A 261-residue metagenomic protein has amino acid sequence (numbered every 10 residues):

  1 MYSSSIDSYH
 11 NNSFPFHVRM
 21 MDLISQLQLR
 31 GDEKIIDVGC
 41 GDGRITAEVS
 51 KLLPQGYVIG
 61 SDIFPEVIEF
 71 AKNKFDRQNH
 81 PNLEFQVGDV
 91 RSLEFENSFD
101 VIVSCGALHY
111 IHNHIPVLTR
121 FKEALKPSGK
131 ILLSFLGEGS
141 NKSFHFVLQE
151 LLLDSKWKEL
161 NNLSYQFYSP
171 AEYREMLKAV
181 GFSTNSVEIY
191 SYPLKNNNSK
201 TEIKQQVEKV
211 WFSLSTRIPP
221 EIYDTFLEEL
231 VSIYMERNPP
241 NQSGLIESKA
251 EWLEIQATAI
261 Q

Functional and structural regions predicted by a protein language model:
M1-E33, R44-E48, V67-F70, K74 (+1 more regions): Conserved class I S-adenosyl-L-methionine
I36-V38, D42-S92: Class I SAM-dependent methyltransferase SAM/SAH-binding core
R91-I102: A short acidic, Gly/Pro-enriched loop at the edge of an enzyme's catalytic core that lines a small-molecule cofactor
V101-H114, G137: A short SAM/SAH-binding and catalytic strip from SAM-dependent methyltransferases
I111-H112, L125-P127: Helix-to-beta-strand junctions that scaffold the AdoMet/dcAdoMet cofactor pocket in Class I SAM-dependent enzymes
I115, K130-N197: Conserved catalytic/acceptor-binding region of the Class I
V180, T184-Q242: C-terminal helical/coil "lid" or tail adjacent to the Rossmann-like core of SAM-dependent
E251-Q261: Core SAM-dependent methyltransferase catalytic element
